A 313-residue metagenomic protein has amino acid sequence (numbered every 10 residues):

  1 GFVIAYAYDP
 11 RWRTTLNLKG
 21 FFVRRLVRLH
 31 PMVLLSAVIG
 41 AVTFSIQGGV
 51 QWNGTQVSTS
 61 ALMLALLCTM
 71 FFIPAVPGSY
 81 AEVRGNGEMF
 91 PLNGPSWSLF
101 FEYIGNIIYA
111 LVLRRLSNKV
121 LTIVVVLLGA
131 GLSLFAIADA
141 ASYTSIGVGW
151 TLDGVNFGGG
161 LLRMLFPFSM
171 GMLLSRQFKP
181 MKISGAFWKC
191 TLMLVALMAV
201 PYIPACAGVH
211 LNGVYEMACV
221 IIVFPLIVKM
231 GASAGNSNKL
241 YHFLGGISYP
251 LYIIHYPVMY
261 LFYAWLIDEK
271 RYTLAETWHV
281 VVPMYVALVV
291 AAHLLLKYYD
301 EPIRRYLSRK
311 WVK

Functional and structural regions predicted by a protein language model:
G1-D9, S98-R114, L128-S184, Y215-N236 (+1 more regions): Specific transmembrane alpha-helix
D9-V50, Q56-F72, G105-N106, G159 (+7 more regions): Transmembrane alpha-helical segments and their boundary/interface "anchor" motifs in multi-pass integral membrane
P10-T15, S45-N53, R114, N118-L121 (+8 more regions): Transmembrane helix-loop junctions in multipass membrane proteins, especially transporters and channels
R13, S58, E82-G85, F157 (+2 more regions): Helix-boundary and loop/linker segments of multi-pass membrane transporters
R13-K19, W52-N53, V112-L121, S175-F187 (+2 more regions): Membrane-interface helix-boundary motifs at transmembrane edges
F22, H30, L121-V126, T191 (+2 more regions): Hydrophobic alpha-helical transmembrane segments
L29-Y103, G131-G149, G154, Y215-V228: Membrane-interface helix-loop-helix regions
G131-L134, F168, M193-E301: Alpha-helical transmembrane segments of multi-pass integral membrane proteins
